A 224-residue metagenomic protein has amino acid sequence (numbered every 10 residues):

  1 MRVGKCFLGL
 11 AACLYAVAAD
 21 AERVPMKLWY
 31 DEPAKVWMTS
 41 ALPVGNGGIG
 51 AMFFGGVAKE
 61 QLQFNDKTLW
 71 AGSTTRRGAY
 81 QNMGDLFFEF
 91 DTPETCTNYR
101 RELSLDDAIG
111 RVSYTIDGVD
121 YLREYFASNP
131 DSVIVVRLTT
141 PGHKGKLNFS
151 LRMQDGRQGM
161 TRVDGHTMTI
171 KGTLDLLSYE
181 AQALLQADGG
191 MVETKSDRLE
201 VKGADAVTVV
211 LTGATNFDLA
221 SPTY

Functional and structural regions predicted by a protein language model:
M1-F7: Bacterial N-terminal signal peptides that target proteins for export
C13-A16: N-terminal signal peptide c-region/cleavage motif recognized by signal peptidases
D20-Y224: Aromatic-residue-lined binding/catalytic grooves and analogous aromatic/hydrophobic interfacial grooves in multimeric
